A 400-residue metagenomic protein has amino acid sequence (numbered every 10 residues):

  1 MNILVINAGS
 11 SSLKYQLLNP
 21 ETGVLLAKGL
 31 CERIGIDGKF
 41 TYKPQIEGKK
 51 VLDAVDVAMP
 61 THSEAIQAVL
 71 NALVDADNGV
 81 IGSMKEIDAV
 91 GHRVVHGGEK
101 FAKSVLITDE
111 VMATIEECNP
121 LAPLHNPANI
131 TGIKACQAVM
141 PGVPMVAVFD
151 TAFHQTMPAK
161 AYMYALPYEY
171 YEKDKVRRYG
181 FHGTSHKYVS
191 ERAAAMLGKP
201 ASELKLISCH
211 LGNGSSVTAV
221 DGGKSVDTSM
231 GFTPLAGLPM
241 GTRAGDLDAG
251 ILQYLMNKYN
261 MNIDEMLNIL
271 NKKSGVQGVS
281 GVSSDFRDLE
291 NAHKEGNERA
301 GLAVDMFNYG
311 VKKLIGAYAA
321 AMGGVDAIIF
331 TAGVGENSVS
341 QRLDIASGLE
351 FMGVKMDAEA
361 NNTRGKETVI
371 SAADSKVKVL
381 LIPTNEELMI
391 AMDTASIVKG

Functional and structural regions predicted by a protein language model:
A8-G9, H92-V95, L211, V325 (+1 more regions): Glycine-rich beta-strand-to-loop/alpha-helix junction loops that act as flexible
S12-M59, G231: Short glycine-rich, Thr/Ser-proximal phosphate-binding strand/loop in the N-terminal lobe of ATP-dependent enzymes
A72-D88, A193-P200, I315-D326: Phosphate/pyrophosphate-binding loops at sites that engage ATP/ADP/AMP, CoA/4′-phosphopantetheine, polyphosphate
L73-H125, V146, F153-A161: Short beta-strand-loop/turn "lid" adjacent to the catalytic site in phosphate-handling enzymes
F153-M256: Glycine-rich phosphate-binding loop of actin/hexokinase-like ATP-binding domains
D221, V226-N262, N268, A332-T363: Catalytic phosphate/nucleotide-handling subdomain of diverse soluble enzymes
N268, G275-V279, F286-A321: Adenine-nucleotide phosphate-binding core of ATP-dependent small-molecule kinases
G301, D305-A321, V325-D326, G335-G400: Internal helix-turn-beta structural module
